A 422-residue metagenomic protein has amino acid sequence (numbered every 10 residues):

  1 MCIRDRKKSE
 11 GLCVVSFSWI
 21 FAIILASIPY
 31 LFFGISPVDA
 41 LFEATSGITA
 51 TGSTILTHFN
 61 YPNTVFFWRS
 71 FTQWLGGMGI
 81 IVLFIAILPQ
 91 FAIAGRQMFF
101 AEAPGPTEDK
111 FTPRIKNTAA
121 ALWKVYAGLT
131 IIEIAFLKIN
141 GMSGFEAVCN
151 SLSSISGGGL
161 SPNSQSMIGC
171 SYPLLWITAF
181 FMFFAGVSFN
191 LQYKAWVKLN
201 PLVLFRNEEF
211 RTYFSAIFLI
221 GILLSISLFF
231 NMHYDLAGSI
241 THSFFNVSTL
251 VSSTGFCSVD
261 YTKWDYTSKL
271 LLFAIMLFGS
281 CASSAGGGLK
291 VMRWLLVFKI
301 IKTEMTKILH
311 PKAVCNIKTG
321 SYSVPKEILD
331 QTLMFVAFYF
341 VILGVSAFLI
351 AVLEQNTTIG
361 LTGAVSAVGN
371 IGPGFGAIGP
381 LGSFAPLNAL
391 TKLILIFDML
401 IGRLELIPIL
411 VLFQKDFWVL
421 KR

Functional and structural regions predicted by a protein language model:
R4-R422: Membrane-proximal intracellular helices of multi-pass ion channels
